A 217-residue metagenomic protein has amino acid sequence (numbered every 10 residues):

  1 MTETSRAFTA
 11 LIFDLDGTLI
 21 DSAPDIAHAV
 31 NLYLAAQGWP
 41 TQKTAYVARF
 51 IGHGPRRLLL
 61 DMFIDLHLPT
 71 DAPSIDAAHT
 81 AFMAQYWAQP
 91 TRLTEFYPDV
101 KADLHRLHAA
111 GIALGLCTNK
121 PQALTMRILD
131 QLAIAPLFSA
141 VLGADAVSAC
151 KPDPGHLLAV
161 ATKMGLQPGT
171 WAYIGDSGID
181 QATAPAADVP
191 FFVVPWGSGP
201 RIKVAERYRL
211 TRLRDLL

Functional and structural regions predicted by a protein language model:
M1-T9, H108, Q122, M126-L217: Asp-based, Mg2+/Mn2+-dependent phosphohydrolase catalytic module
T2-R49: Active-site neighborhood of HAD-like aspartate-dependent phosphohydrolases
I12, L19, F96, L114-C117 (+2 more regions): Conserved SAM-binding loop
T18, V100-L129: Substrate-recognition element of Asp-dependent hydrolases with the DxDx(T/V) motif
A27, N31, T44, A48 (+5 more regions): An amphipathic alpha-helix signature
Y33-L34, G54-T70, I128, V160-A161: Helix-loop "lid/cap" segments that line or gate small-molecule binding pockets
I64-H105: Metal-dependent phosphoesterase signature
